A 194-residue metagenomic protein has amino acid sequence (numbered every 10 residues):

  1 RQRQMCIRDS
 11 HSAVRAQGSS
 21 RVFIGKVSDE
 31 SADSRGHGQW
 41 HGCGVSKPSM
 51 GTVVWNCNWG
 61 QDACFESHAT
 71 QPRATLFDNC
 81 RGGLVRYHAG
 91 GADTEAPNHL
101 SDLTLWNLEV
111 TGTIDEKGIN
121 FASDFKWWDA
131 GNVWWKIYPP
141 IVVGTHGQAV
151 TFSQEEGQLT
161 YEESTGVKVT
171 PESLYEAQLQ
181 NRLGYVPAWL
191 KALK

Functional and structural regions predicted by a protein language model:
Q2-I7: Short, small-residue-biased leader/transition segments that mark boundaries at the very start of proteins
R8-V169: Glycine- and acidic/polar-rich repeat regions and solenoidal domains
F152, E156-K194: Long, low-hydrophobicity, solvent-exposed regions enriched in small/turn-prone and acidic residues
